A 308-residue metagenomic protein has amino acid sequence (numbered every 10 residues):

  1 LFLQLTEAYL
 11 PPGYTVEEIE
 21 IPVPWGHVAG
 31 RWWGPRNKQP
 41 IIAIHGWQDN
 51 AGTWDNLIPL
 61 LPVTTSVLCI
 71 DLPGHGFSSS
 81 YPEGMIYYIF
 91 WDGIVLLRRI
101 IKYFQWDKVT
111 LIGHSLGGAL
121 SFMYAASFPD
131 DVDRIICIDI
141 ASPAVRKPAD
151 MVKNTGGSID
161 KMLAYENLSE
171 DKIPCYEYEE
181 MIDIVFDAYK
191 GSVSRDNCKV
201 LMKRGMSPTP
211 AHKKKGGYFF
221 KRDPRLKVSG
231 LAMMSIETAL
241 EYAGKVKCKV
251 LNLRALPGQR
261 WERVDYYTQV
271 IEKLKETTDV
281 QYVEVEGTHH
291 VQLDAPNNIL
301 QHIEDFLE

Functional and structural regions predicted by a protein language model:
Y14, I19, V23-P24, L68-I112 (+1 more regions): Active-site loop/oxyanion-hole signature of alpha/beta-hydrolase fold enzymes
V23-W33: A short loop-to-beta-strand scaffold at the N-terminal edge of the catalytic core in hydrolase folds
R31-S80: Conserved HGGG/HGGXW glycine-rich cap/lid loop of the alpha/beta-hydrolase fold
T64, Y103-V152: Conserved hydrolase catalytic core segment
D133-Y178: Flexible "cap/lid" loop of the alpha/beta hydrolase fold
K172-W261: Alpha/beta-hydrolase
G244-G287: Conserved loop-alpha-helix segment in the C-terminal half of the alpha/beta-hydrolase fold that carries the catalytic
G287-P296, L300: Catalytic histidine-centered segment of alpha/beta-hydrolase-like enzymes
